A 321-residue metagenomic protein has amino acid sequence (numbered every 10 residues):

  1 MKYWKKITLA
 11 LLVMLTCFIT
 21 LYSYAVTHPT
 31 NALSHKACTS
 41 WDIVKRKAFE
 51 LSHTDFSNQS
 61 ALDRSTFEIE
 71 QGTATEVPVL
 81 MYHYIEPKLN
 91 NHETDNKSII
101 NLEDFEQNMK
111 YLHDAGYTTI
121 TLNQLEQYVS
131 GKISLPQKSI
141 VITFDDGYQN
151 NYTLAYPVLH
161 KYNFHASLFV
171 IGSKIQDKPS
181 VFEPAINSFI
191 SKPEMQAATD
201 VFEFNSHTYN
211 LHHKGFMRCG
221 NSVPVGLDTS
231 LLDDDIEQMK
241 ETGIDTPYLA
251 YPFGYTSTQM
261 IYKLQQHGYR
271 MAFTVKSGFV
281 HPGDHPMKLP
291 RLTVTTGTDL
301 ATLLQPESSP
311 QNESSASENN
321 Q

Functional and structural regions predicted by a protein language model:
M1-L15: N-terminal Sec-pathway targeting helices
L21-I140, R291, T295-T302, P306-Q321: N-terminal pre-catalytic segment of deacetylase/amide-hydrolase enzymes
Q71-E76, I133-P136, H160-K161, A197-T199 (+2 more regions): Extracellular/periplasmic catalytic domains that process cell-envelope and extracellular macromolecules
H83-K88, H92, K138-I140, L154 (+2 more regions): Metal-dependent polysaccharide deacetylase catalytic core of the NodB/CE4 family, i.e., the active-site-bearing domain
E103-Q107, Y111-D114, I120, Q124 (+9 more regions): Extracytoplasmic/secreted proteins, especially bacterial periplasmic and envelope-associated proteins
N123-V129, V170-G172, A250-Y255, V275-H281: Short, solvent-exposed turn/loop segments enriched in Gly/Ser/Thr/Pro and often Arg
D145-D146: Noncatalytic alpha-helical scaffolds and linker/capping helices
T256-K263, M271-N312: A cross-kingdom marker for long, charged
